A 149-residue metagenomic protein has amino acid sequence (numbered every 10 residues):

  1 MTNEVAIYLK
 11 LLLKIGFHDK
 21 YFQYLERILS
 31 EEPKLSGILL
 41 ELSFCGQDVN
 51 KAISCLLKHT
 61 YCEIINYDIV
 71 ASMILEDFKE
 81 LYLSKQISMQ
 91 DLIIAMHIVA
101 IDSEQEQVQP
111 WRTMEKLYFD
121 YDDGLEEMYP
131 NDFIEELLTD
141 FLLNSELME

Functional and structural regions predicted by a protein language model:
M1-E149: Acidic, Ser/Pro/Thr-rich low-complexity regulatory regions and the short amphipathic helical interaction modules they
